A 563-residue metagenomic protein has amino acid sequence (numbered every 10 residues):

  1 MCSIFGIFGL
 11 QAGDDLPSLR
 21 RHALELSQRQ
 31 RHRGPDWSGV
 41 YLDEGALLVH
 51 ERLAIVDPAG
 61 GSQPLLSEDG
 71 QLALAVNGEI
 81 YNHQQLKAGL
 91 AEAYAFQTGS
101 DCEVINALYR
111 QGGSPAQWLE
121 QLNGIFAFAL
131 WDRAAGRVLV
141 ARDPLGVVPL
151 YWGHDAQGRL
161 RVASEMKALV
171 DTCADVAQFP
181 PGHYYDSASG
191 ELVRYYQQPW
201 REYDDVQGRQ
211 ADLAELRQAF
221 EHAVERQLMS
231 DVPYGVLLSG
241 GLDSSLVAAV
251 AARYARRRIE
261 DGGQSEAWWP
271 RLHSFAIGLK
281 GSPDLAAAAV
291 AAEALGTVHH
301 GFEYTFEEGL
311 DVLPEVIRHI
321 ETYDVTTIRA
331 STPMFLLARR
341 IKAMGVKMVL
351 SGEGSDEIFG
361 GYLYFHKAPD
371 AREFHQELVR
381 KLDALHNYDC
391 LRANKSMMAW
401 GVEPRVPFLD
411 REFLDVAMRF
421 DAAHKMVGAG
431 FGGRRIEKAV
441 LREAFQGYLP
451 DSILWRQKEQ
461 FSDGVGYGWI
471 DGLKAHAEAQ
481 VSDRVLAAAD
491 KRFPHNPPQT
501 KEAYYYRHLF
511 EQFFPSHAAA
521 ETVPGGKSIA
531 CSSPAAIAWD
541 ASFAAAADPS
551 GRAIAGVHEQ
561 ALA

Functional and structural regions predicted by a protein language model:
M1-S3, A343-L350, E357, L363 (+2 more regions): Adenosyl-5′-phosphate
M1-Y323: Cysteine-centered catalytic environments shared across enzyme families
L19, T98-D101, L122, D212-L216 (+10 more regions): Hydrophobic (often cysteine-bearing) scaffold residues that line and stabilize catalytic clefts of nucleotide/cofactor
L53, G354-E357: Short glycine-rich anion-binding loops that position phosphate/pyrophosphate groups of nucleotides and phosphorylated
N106-A107, S245-A252, F335-R339, G360 (+1 more regions): Short, hydrophobic alpha-helix immediately C-terminal to the catalytic nucleophile
A129, D324-L337, V379-L382, S482-A487: Short, basic, helix/turn surface patches
I277-A338, Y364-E373, R392-S396, R419-G430 (+1 more regions): ATP-dependent adenylate-handling ligase core
